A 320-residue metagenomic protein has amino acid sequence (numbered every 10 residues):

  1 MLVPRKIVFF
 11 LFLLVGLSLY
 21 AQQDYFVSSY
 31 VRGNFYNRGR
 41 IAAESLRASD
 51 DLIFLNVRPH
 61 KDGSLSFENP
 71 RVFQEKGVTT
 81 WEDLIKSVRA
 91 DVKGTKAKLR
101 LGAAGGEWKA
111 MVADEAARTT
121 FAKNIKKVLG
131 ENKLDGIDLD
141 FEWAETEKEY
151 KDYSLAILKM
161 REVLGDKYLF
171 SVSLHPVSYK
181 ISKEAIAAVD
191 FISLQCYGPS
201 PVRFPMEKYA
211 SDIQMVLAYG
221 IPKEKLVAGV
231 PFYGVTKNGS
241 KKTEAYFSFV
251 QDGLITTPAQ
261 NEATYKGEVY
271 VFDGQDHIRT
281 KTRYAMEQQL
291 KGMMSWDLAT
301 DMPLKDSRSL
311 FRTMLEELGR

Functional and structural regions predicted by a protein language model:
M1-V8: Bacterial N-terminal signal peptides that target proteins for export
F12-A21: Hydrophobic h-region of N-terminal signal peptides that target proteins for export in Gram-negative bacteria
Q22-K127, F204-A210: Glycan-recognition patch characteristic of GH18 chitinases/ENGases and related GlcNAc/peptidoglycan-binding proteins
S28-N34, D62-T79, E142-G253: Substrate-binding surface in catalytic domains of secreted glycosidases
A48, E68, K223-M286, L304 (+1 more regions): Glycan-binding loop/region signatures in secreted carbohydrate-active enzymes
L52, L101, L139, I192 (+3 more regions): Conserved, mostly hydrophobic/aromatic
W81-R89, A122-L129, S154-R161, M206-Q214 (+3 more regions): Generic structural signal for well-ordered alpha-helices, preferentially at hydrophobic/aromatic core positions
G105, N124-Y150, K180, Q195-G198 (+1 more regions): Active-site groove signature of glycoside hydrolases
